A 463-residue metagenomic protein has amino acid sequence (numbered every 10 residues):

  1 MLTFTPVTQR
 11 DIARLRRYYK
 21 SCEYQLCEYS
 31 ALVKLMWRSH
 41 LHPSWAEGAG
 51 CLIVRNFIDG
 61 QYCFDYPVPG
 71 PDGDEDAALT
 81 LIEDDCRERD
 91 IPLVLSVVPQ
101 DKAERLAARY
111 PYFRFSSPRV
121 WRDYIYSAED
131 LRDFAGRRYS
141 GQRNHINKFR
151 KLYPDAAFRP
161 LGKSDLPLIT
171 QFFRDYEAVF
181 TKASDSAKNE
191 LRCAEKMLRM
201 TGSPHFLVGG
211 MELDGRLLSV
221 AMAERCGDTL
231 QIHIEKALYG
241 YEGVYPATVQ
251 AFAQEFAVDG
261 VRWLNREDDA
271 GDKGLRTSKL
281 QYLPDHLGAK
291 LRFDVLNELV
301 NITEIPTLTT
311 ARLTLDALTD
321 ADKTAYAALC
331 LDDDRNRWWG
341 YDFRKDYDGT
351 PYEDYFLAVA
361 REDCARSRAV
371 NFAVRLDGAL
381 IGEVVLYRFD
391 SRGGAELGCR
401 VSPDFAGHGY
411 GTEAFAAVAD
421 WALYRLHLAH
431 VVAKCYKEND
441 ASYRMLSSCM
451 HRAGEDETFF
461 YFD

Functional and structural regions predicted by a protein language model:
E28-D101, E212-Y241, L386-R392: Conserved donor-binding loop and adjoining core beta-sheet/short helix segment in diverse acyl/aminoacyl transferases
D65-D74, H233-E242, A373-R375, G398-G411 (+1 more regions): A short, internal acetyl-CoA/4′-phosphopantetheine-binding micro-motif in the GNAT/acyltransferase core
G73-D84, Y241-E255, V401, G407-Y424 (+1 more regions): Conserved acetyl-CoA-binding loop-helix of GNAT-fold acetyltransferases
R89-P99, V258-E267, R425-K434: Conserved GNAT acetyl-CoA-binding A-motif
K102-S117, A270-L287, T412, K437-A453: Conserved active-site alpha-helix within GNAT-family acetyltransferase domains
P111-K182: Acyltransferase donor/substrate-recognition loop-hinge adjacent to the catalytic core
P160-V179, S184-R192, L198-G202, M211 (+3 more regions): GNAT-family acyltransferases
F206-D294: Aromatic (often tryptophan-rich) hydrophobic motifs at membrane interfaces
